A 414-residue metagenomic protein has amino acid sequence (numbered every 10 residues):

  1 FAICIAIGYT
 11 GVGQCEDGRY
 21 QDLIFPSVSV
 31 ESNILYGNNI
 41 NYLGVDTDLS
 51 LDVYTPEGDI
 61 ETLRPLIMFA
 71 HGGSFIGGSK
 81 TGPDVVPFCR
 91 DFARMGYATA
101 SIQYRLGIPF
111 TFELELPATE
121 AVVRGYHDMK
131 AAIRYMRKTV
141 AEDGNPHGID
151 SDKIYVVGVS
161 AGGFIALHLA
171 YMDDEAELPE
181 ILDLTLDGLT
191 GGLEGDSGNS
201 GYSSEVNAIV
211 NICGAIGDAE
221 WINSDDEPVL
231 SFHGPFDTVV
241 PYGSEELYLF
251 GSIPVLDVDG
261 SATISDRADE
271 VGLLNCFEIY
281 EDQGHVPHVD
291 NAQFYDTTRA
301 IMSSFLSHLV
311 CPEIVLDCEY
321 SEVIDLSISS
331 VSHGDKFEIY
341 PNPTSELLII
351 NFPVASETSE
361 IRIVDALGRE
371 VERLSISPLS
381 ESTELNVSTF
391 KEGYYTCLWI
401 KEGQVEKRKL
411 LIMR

Functional and structural regions predicted by a protein language model:
C15-T62: N-terminal cap/lid segment of alpha/beta-hydrolase-fold proteins
L63-G73: Short beta-strand element of the alpha/beta-hydrolase
F75-D84, Q103-V123, H288-N291: Cap/lid segment of the alpha/beta-hydrolase catalytic domain
T81-S101: Short amphipathic alpha-helix adjacent to the substrate-entry channel of hydrolases
A131-D225: Primarily recognizes the serine-hydrolase "nucleophile elbow" in alpha/beta-hydrolase and SGNH/GDSL folds
E227, F232-C276, E281: Active-site-adjacent alpha-helix of alpha/beta-hydrolase-fold enzymes
V258, A262-I324: C-terminal catalytic histidine-bearing segment of alpha/beta-hydrolase fold enzymes
S332-Y340, T344-R414: C-terminal outer-membrane/trafficking sorting elements
